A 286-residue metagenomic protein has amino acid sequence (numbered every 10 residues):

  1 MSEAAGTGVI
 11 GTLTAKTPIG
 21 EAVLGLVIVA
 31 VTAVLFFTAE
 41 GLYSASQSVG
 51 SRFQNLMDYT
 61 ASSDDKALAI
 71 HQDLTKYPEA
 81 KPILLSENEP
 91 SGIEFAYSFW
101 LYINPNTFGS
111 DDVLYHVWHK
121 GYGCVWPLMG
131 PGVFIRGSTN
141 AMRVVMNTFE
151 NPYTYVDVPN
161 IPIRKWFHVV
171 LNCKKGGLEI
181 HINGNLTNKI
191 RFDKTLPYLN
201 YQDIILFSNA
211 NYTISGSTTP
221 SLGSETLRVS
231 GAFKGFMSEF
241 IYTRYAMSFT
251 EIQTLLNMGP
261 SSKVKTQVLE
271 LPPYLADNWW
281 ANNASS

Functional and structural regions predicted by a protein language model:
M1-S286: Extracellular glycan-associated modules
